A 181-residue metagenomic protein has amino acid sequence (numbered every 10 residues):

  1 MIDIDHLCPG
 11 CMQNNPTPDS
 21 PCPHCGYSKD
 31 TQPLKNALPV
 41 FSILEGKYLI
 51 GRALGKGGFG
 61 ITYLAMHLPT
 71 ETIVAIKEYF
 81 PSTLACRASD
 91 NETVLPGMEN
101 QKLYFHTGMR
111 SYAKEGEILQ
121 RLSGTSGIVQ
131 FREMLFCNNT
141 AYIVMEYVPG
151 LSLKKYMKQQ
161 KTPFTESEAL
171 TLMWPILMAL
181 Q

Functional and structural regions predicted by a protein language model:
T31-I50: A short, low-complexity linker immediately N-terminal to eukaryotic Hanks-type protein kinase catalytic domains
G51-G57, T62: Protein kinase glycine-rich loop
M66-V74, F80-L84: Conserved N-lobe loop of protein kinases adjacent to the ATP-binding glycine-rich P-loop
S89-L122: AlphaC helix of the eukaryotic protein kinase fold
M134: Activation-segment/catalytic-loop signature of the eukaryotic protein kinase fold
N138-S152, Y156: Conserved short submotifs of the Hanks-type protein kinase catalytic core that shape the nucleotide-binding pocket
L172-M173: Activation segment signature within eukaryotic-like protein kinase domains
I176-Q181: Protein kinase catalytic-loop region centered on the HRD/HxD motif
